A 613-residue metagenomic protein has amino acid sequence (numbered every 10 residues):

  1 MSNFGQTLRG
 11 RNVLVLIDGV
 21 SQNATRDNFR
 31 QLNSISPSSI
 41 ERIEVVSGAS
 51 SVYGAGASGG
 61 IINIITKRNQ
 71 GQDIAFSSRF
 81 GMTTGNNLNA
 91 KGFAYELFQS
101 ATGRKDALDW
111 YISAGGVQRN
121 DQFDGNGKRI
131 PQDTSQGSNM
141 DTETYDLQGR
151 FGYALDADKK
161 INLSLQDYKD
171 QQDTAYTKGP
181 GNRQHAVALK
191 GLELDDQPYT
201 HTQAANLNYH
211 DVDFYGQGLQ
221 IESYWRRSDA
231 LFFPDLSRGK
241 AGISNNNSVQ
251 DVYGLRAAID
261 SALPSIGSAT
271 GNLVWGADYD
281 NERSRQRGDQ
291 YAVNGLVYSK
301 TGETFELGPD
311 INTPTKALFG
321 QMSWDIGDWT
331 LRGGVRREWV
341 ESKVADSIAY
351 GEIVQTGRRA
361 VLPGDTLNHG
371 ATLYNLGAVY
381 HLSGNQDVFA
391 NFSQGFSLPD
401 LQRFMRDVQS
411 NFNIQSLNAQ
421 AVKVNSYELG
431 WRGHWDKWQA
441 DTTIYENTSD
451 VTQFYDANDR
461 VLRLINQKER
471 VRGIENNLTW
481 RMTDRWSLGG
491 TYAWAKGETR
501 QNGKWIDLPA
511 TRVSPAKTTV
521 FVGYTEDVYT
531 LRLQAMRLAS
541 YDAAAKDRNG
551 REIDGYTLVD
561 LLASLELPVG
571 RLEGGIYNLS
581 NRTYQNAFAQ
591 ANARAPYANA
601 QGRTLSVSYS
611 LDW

Functional and structural regions predicted by a protein language model:
M1-A24, E41: Extracytoplasmic beta-strand/coil segments of soluble accessory domains associated with Gram-negative outer-membrane
V20-S47, Q99: Short acidic/polar hinge/loop motifs at secondary-structure boundaries that mediate gating or recognition
I35-S77, D612: A beta-strand signature from Gram-negative outer-membrane beta-barrel systems, especially the internal plug domain
R79, D325, V340, Q439 (+6 more regions): Gram-negative outer-membrane beta-barrel transporters
A90-N120, D124, K128-A175, H201-N206 (+4 more regions): Transmembrane beta-barrel wall of Gram-negative outer-membrane proteins
S138-T144, D158-V212, S228-V249: Flexible loop and strand-edge segments within Gram-negative outer membrane beta-barrel domains
N208-H210, G218-L236, V379-H381, D387-P399 (+7 more regions): Membrane-embedded beta-barrel scaffold of Gram-negative outer-membrane proteins
L273-S383: Signature of Gram-negative outer-membrane beta-barrel scaffolds
